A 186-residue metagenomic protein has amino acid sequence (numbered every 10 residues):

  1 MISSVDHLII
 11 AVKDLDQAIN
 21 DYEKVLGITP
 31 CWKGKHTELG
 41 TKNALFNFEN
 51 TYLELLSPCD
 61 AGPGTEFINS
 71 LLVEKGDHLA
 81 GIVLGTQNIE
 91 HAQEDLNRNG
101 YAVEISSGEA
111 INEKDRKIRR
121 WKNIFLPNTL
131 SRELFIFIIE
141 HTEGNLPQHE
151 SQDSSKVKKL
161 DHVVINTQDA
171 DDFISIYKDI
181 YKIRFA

Functional and structural regions predicted by a protein language model:
M1, D14, L45-N47, L71-D77 (+1 more regions): Short, low-complexity cationic-aromatic patches
M1-L8: Extreme N-terminal starter segment of soluble prokaryotic enzymes
V12-G34, E38, E74-R119, I165-A186: Vicinal oxygen chelate
D21-L71: Glycine/small-residue-rich interface belts in oligomeric ring/scaffold proteins and their assembly partners
N43-L45, V83, I138: Conserved hydrophobic/aromatic beta-strand scaffold that supports enzyme active sites
E54, E90-K156, A186: Vicinal oxygen chelate
E74, V157-H162: Long, contiguous internal "core" modules enriched in hydrophobic/ aromatic residues
